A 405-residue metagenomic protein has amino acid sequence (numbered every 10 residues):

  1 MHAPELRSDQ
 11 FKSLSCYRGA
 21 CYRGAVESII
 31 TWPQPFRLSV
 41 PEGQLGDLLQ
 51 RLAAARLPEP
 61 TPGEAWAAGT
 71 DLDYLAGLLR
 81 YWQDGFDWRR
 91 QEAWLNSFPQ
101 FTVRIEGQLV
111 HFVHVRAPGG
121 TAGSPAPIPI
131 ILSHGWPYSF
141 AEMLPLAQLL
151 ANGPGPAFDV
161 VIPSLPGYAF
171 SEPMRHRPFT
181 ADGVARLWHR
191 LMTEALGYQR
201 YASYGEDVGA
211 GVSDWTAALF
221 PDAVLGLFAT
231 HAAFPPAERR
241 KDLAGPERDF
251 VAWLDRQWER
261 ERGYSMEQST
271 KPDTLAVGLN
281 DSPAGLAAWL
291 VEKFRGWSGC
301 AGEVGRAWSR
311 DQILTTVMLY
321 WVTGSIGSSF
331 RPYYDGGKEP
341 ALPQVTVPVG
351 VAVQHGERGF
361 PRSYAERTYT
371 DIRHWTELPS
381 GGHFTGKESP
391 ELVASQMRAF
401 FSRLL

Functional and structural regions predicted by a protein language model:
Q44-P118, Q312, W321, G327-E339: Non-catalytic accessory segments flanking enzyme active sites
W88-R90, A141, L165-F179, D214: Glycine-rich "HGGG/HGxG" loop immediately N-terminal to the catalytic nucleophile of the alpha/beta-hydrolase
A126-G135: Short beta-strand element of the alpha/beta-hydrolase
W136-Q148: The serine-hydrolase catalytic nucleophile loop
L149, G153-A157, A195-E247: Conserved hydrolase catalytic core segment
L150-F170: Conserved alpha/beta-hydrolase
D182-Y201: Conserved acidic catalytic loop of the alpha/beta-hydrolase fold
Q268-L405: C-terminal subdomain of alpha/beta-hydrolase-fold enzymes, centered on the catalytic histidine and its supporting
